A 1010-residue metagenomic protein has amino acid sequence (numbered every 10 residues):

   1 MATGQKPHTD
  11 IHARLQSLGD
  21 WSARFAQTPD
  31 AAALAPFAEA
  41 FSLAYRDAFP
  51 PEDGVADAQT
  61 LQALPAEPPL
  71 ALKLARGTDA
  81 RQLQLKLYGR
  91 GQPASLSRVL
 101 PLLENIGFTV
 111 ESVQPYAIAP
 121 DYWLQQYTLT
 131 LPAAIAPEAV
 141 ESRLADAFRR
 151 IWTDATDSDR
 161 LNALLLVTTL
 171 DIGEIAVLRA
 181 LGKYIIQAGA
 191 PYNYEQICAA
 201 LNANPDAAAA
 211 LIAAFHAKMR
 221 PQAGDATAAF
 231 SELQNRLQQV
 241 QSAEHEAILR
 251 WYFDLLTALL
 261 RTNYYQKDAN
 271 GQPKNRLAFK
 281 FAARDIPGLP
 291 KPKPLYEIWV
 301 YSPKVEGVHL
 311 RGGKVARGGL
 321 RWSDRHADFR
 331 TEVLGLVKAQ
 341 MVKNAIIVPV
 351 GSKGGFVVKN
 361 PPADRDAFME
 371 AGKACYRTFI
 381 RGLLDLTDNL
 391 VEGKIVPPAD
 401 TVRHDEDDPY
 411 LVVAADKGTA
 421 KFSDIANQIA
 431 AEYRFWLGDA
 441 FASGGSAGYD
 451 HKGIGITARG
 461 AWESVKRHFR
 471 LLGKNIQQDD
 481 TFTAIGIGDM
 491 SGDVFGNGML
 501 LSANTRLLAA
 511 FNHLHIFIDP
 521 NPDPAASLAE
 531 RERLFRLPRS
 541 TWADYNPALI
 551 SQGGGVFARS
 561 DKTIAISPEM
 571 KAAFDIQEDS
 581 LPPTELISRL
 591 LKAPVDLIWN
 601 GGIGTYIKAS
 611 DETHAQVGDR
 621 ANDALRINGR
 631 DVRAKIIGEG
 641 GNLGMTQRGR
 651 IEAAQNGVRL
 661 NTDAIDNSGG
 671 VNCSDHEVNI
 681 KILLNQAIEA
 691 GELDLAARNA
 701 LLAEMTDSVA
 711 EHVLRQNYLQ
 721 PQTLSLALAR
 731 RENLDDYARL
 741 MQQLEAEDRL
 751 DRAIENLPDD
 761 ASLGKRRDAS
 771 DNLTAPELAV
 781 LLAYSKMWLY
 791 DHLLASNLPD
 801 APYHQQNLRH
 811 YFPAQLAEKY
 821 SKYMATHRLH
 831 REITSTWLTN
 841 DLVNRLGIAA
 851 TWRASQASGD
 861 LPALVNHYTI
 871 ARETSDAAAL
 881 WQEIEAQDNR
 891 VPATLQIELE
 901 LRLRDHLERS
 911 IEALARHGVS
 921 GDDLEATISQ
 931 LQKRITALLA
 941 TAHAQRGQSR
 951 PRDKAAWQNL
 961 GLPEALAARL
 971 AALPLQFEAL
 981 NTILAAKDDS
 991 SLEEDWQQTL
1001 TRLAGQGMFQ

Functional and structural regions predicted by a protein language model:
M1-A2, Q84-Y88, L165-L166, R179-K183 (+7 more regions): Short glycine-rich or small-residue beta-strand-to-loop segments that form or flank ligand, phosphate, metal/Fe-S
M1-F108, S112-K304, A316-S323, A367-A371 (+3 more regions): Non-catalytic interaction/regulatory segments
G4-K6, D10, N105-V110, Q114 (+7 more regions): Extended active-site and interfacial segments that coordinate phosphate-rich ligands in large catalytic machineries
A33-P36, T227, S231, N235 (+4 more regions): Long, K/E/R/D-enriched contiguous segments that form extended
P69-R76, K86-Y88, R98-L100, Y116 (+10 more regions): Generic recognition of flexible, low-complexity loop/linker segments
S95-E104, F108, I175-Y184, Q340-F356 (+1 more regions): Hydrophobic/aromatic-rich, well-ordered segments within soluble, folded domains that form packed cores
D159-L165, V177, A190-A199, D225-A228 (+9 more regions): Short coil/turn segments at secondary-structure boundaries
P362-A363, G372-R377, L384-E406, T419-Q1010: Non-transmembrane, aqueous-exposed alpha-helical and coiled segments at domain scale
